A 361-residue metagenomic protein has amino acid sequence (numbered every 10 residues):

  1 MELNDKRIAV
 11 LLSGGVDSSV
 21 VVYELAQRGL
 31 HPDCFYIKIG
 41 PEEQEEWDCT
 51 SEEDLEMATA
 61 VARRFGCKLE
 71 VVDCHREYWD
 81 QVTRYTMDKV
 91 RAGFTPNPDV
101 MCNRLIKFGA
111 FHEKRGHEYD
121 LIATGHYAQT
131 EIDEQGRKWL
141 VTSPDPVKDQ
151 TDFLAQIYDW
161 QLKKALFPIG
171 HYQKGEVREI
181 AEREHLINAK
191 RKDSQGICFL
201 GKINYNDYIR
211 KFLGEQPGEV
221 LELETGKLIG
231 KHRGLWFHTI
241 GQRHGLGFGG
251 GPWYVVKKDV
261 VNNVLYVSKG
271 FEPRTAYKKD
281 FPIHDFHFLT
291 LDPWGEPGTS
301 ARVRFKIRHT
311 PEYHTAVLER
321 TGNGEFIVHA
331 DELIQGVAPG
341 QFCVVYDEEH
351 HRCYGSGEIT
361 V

Functional and structural regions predicted by a protein language model:
M1-A155, K174-G175, E182: ATP-dependent adenylation/nucleotidyltransferase module used to activate substrates
A123-T130, W139-V361: AMP-forming adenylation/ATP pyrophosphatase catalytic core
